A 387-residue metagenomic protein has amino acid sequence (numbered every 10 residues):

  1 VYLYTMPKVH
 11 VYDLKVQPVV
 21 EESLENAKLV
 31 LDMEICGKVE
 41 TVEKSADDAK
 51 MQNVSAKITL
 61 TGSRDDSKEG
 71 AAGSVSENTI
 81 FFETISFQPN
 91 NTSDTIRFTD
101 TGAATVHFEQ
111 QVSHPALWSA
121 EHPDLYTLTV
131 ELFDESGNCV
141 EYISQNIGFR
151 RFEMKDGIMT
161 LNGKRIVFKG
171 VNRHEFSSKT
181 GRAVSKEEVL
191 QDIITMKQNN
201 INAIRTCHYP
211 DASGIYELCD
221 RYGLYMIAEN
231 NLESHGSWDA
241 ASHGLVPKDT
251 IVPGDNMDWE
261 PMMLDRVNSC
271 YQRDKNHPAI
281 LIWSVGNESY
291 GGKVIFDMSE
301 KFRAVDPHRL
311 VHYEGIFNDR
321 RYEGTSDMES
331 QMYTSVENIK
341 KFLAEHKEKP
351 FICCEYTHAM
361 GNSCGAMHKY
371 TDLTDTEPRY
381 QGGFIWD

Functional and structural regions predicted by a protein language model:
Y2-L218, Y222-M226, R266-V267, L281-I282 (+5 more regions): Secreted/periplasmic carbohydrate-active enzymes, especially glycoside hydrolases
I193-M196, A203-D387: Substrate-binding/catalytic cleft of secreted carbohydrate-active enzymes, primarily glycoside hydrolases
